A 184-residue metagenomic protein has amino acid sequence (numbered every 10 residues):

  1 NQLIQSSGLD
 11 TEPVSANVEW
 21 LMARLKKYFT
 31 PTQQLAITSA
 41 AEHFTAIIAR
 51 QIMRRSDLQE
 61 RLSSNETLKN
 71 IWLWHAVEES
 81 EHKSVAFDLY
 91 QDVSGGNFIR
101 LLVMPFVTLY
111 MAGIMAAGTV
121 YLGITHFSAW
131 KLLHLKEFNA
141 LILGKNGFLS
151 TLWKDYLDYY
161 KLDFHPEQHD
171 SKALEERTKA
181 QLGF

Functional and structural regions predicted by a protein language model:
N1-F184: Non-heme di-metal
